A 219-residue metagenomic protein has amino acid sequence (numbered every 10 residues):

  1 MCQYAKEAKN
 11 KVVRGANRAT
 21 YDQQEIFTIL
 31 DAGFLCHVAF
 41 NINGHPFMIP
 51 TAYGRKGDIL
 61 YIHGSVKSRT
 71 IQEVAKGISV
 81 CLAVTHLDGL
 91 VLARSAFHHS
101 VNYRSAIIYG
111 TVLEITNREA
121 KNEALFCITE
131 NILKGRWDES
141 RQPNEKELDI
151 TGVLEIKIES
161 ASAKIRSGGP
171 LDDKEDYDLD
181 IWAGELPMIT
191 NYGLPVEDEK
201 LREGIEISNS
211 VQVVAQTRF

Functional and structural regions predicted by a protein language model:
M1-V12, R55-S68, Y103-V112: N-terminal short leaders/motifs
C2-K9, A120-F219: C-terminal edge-of-domain segments
K6-Y61, Q72: An N-terminal domain-cap segment
F34, I49, D58, K76-V80 (+3 more regions): A generic structural signal for short beta-strands and their flanking turns/coil linkers
F40-I42, G64, V84-H86, V112-E114 (+2 more regions): Short, structured patches in soluble enzyme cores that scaffold and shape functional sites
Y53, G110-V112, L154, I158: A structural signal for short, well-ordered beta-strand segments
I59-Y61, C81, E155, K164: General beta-strand recognition
K67-C127: Short, structured beta-strand-loop surface elements
